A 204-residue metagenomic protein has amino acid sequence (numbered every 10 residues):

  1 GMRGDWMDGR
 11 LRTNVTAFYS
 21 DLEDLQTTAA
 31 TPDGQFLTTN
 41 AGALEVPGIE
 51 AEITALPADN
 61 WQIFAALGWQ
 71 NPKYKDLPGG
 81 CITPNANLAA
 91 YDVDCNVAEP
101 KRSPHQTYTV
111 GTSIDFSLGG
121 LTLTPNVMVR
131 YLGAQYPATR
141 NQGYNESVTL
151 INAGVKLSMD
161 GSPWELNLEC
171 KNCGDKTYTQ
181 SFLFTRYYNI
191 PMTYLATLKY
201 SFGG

Functional and structural regions predicted by a protein language model:
G1-D21, S113, M192: Structural signature of Gram-negative outer-membrane beta-barrels, strongest in the C-terminal barrel of TonB-dependent
A17-D21, T39-A138: Gram-negative outer-membrane beta-barrel transporters
S20-D24, C173-D175: Short connector loops/turns at beta-strand edges and beta->alpha or beta->beta junctions
L25-P32, Q70, K75-I82, Q135-G143 (+1 more regions): Outer-membrane beta-barrel translocator domains and adjoining extracellular loop/strand segments of Gram-negative
A98-G204: Conserved C-terminal beta-signal and adjacent last beta-strands/turns of outer-membrane beta-barrel proteins
